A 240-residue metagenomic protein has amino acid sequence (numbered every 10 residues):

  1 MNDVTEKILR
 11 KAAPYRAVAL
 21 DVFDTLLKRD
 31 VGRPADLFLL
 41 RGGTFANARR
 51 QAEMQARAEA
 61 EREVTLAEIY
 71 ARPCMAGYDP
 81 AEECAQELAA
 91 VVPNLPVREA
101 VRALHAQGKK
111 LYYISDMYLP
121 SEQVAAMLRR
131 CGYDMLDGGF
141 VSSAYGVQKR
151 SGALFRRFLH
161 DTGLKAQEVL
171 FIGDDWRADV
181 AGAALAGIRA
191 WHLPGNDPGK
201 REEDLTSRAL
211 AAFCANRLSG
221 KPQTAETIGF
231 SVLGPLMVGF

Functional and structural regions predicted by a protein language model:
T5-Q51: Active-site neighborhood of HAD-like aspartate-dependent phosphohydrolases
F23-L27, G32-P34, M117-S121, Y145-V147 (+2 more regions): Short, solvent-exposed loop/turn segments at secondary-structure junctions
E61-Y112: Short, acidic loop-to-helix structural element flanking the phosphoryl-transfer center in phosphate-processing enzymes
P80-V91, F140-Y145, V232-G239: Glycine-rich phosphate-binding "P-loop"
Y112-I114, Y118-V169: Substrate-recognition "cap/lid" segment bordering the active-site pocket of phosphatases
D174-A190: Acidic, divalent-metal-coordinating active-site segment for phosphoryl/phosphodiester hydrolysis, typified by short
N196-F240: Flexible inter-domain linker/hinge segments
